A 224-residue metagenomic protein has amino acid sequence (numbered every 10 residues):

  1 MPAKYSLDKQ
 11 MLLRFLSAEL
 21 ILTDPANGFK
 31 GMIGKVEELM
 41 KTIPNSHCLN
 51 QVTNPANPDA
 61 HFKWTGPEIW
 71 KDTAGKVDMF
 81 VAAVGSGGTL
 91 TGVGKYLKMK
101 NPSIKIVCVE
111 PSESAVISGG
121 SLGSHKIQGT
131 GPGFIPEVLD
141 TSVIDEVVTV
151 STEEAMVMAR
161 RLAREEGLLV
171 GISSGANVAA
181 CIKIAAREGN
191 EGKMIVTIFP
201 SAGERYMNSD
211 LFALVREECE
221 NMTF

Functional and structural regions predicted by a protein language model:
P2-M79, E110-A163: Small/polar-residue-rich loop-to-helix segments that shape phosphate-bearing ligand pockets
S6-Q10, A83-G94, S173-C181: Short glycine/serine/threonine-rich phosphate/pyrophosphate-binding segments that cradle anionic phosphate groups
R14-F15, G94-N101, A179-G189: Alpha-helix C-terminal capping segments
E19, S103-K105, M194: Residues at the starts of beta-strands that form the adenosine-phosphate
L22, I106-C108, T197: Short beta-strand "acidic-cap" motif of Rossmann-like dinucleotide-binding folds
A60, G66-I104: Glycine-rich ThDP/TPP pyrophosphate-binding loop and its adjacent helix/strand module within ThDP-dependent enzymes
S142-N190: Active-site-adjacent helical/loop segments in soluble small-molecule enzymes
I182-F224: Phosphate-binding loop/pocket of nucleotide- and phosphate-handling active sites
